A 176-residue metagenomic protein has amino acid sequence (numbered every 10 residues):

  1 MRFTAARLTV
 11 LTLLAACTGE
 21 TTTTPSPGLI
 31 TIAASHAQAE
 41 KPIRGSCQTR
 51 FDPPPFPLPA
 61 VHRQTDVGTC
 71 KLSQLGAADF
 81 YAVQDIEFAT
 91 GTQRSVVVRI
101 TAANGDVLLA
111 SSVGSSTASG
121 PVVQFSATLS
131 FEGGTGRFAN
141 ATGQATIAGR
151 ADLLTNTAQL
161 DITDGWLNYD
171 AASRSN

Functional and structural regions predicted by a protein language model:
M1-L8: Bacterial N-terminal signal peptides that target proteins for export
L13-A16: C-terminal motif of bacterial Sec signal peptides marking the signal peptidase cleavage site
E20-T22, S26-N176: Beta-strand-enriched cores of mature, soluble protein domains
